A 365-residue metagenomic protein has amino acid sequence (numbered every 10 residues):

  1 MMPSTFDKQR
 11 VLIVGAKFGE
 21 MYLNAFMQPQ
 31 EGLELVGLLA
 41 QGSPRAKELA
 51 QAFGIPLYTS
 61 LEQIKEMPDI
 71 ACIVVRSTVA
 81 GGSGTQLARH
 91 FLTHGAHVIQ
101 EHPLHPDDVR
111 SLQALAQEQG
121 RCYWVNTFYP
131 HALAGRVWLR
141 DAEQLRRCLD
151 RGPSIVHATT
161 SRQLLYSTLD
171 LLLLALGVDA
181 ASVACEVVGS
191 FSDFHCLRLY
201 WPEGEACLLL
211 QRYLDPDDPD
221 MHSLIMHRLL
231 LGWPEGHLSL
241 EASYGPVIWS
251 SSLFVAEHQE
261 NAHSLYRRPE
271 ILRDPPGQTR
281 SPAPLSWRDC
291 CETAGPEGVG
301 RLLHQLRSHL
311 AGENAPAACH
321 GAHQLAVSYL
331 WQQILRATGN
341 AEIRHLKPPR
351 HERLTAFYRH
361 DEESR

Functional and structural regions predicted by a protein language model:
M1-F53: N-terminal Rossmann-like dinucleotide-binding module
M1-S4, C72, C291, P296 (+1 more regions): C-terminal helix-rich "cap/oligomerization" subdomain common to oxidoreductases
A16, R45, C72-G84, A88-T93 (+2 more regions): Feature detects long, helix-prone N-terminal segments enriched in hydrophobes
L35, L57, V98, C122-Y123: Hydrophobic beta-strand scaffold residues
F53-L115: Beta-loop-alpha module in the N-terminal Rossmann-like domain of NAD(P)-dependent dehydrogenases, especially those
L104-L171: A contiguous active-site-proximal alpha/beta segment in oxidoreductase catalytic domains
G152-E235, S243-P246, E352-D361: Rossmann-like dinucleotide-binding domain that binds NAD(P)(H)
L238-A318, R344, R365: C-terminal glycine/acidic-rich active-site capping loop/insertion
